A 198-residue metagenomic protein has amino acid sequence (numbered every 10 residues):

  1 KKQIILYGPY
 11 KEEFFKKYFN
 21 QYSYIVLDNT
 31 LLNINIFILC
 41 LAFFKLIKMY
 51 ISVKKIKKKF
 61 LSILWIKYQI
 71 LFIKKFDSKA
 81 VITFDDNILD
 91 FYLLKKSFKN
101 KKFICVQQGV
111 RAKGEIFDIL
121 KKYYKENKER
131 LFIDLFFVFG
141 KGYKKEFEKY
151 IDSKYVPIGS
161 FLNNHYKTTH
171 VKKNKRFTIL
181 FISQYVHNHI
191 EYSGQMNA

Functional and structural regions predicted by a protein language model:
K1-H165: Active-site and donor-binding regions of nucleotide-sugar-utilizing enzymes
N163-A198: Conserved catalytic-core segment of nucleotide-activated headgroup transferases in glycan assembly
